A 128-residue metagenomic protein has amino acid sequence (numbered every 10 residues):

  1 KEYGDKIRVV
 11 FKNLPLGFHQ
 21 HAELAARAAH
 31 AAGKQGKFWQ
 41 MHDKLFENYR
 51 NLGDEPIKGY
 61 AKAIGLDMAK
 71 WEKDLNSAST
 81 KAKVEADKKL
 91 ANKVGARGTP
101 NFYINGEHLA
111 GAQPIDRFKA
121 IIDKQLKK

Functional and structural regions predicted by a protein language model:
K1, E55-K128: C-terminal cap of thioredoxin/glutaredoxin-like
K1-K62, E72, V94, D123-K128: Structural alpha/beta surface segment adjacent to cysteine/selenocysteine redox centers across thiol/disulfide enzymes
